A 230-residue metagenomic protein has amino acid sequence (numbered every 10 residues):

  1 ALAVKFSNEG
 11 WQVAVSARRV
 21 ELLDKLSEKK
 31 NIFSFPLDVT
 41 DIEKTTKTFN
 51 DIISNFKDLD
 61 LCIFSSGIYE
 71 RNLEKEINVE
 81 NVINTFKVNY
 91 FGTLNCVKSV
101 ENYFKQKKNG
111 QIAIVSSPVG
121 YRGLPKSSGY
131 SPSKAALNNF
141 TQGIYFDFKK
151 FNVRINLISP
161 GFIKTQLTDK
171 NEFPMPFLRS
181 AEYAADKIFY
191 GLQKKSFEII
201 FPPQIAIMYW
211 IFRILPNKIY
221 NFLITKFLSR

Functional and structural regions predicted by a protein language model:
A1-Q12: Canonical Rossmann dinucleotide-binding motif of NAD(H)/NADP(H)-dependent dehydrogenases/reductases, specifically
K29-E43: Rossmann-fold cofactor-recognition segment
S65-E70: Conserved NAD(P)H cofactor-binding loop of Rossmann-fold oxidoreductase domains
L73-E74, N78-F86: Substrate-binding pocket helix/loop in short-chain dehydrogenase/reductase
V97, S133: Active-site helix of classical SDR
S117: Residue(s) in the substrate-gating loop at a strand-loop-helix junction that position the organic substrate next
L157, F173-Y209: C-terminal helical subdomain
